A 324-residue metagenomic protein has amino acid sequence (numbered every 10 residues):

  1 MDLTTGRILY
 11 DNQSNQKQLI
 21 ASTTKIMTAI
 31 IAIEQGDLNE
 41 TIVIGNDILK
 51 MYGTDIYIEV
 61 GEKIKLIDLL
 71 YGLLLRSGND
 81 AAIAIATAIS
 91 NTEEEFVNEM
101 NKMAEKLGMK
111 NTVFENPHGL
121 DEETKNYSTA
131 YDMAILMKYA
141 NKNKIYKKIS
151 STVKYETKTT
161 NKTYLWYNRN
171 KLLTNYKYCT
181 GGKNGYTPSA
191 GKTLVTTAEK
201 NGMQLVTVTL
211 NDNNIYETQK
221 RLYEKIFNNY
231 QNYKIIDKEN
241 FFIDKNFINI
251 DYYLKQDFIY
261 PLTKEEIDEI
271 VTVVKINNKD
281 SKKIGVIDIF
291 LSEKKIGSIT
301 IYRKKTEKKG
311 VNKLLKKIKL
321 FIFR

Functional and structural regions predicted by a protein language model:
M1-K144: Active-site-adjacent loops and short helices of periplasmic peptidoglycan-processing enzymes
M109-K110, T124-R324: Domain-terminus/edge residues, biased toward the C-terminal soluble/receptor-binding domains of extracytoplasmic
